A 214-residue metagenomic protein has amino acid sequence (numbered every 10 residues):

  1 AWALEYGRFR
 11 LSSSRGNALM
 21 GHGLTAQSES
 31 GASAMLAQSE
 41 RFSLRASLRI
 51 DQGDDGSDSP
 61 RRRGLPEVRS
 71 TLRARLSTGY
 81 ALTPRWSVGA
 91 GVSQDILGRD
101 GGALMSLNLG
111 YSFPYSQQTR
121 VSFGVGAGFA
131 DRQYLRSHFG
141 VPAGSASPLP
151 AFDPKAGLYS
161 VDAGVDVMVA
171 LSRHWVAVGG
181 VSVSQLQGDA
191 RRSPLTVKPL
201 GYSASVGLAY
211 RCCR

Functional and structural regions predicted by a protein language model:
A1-R10, A32-G56, R63: Outer-membrane beta-barrel initiation region
A3, R8, D54-D58, R69 (+3 more regions): Flexible, solvent-exposed coil segments and beta strand-coil junctions, predominantly the extracellular/periplasmic
E5, E40, V68-A74, G101-M105 (+3 more regions): Residues that define the transmembrane beta-barrel architecture of outer-membrane proteins
Y6-A37, L82-P84, G110-Y115, V121-F123 (+3 more regions): Outer-membrane beta-barrel proteins
F9-S13, F42-A46, L76, V88-A90 (+5 more regions): Transmembrane beta-strands of outer-membrane beta-barrel proteins
L11-L19, S59-R63, W86-I96: Transmembrane beta-strand segments that form the barrel wall of outer-membrane beta-barrel proteins
E67-Q117: Hydrophobic, well-structured mid-protein blocks that either form specific transmembrane helices
D95-R191, L195-V197, C212-R214: Outer-membrane beta-barrel transmembrane domain signature
